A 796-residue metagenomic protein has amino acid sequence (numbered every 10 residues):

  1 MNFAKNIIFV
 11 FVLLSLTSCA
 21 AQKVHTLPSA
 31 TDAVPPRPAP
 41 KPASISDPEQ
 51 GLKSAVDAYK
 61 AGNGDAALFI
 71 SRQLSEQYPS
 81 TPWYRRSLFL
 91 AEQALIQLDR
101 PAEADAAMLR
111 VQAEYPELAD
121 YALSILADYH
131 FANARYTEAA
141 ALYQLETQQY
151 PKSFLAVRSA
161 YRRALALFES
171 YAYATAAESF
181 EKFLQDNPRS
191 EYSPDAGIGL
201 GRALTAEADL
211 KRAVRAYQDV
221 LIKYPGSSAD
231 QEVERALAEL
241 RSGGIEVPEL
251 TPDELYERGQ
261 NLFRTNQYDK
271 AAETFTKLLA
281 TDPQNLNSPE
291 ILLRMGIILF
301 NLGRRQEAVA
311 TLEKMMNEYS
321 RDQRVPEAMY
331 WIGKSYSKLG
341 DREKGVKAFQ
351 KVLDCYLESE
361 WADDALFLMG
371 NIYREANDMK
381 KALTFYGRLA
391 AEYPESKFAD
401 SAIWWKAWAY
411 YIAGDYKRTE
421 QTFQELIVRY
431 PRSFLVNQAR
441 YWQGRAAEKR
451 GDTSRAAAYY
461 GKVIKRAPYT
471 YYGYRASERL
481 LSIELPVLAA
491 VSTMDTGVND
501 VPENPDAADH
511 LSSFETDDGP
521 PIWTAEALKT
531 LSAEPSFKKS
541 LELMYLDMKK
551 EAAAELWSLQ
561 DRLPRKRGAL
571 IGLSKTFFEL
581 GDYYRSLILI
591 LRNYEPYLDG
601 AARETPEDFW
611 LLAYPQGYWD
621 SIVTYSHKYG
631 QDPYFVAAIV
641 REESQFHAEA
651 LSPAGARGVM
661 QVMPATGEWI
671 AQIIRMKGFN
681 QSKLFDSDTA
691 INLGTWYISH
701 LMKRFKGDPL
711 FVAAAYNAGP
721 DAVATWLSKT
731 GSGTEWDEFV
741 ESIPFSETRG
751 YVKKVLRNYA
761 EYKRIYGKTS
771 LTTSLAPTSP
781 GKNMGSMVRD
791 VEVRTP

Functional and structural regions predicted by a protein language model:
F3, F9, L13, S18-A654 (+9 more regions): Acidic, polar-rich low-complexity tracts and alpha-helical solenoid repeat scaffolds
F679-T689: A short, structured beta-strand-centered segment in the mid-to-C-terminal lobe of catalytic cores from group-transfer
S682-K683, F705-V712, T734: Short, charged, surface-exposed loops that flank catalytic or proteolytic processing sites
D688-N692, R749: Non-membrane alpha-helical structural segments and their capping/turn regions in soluble enzymes
